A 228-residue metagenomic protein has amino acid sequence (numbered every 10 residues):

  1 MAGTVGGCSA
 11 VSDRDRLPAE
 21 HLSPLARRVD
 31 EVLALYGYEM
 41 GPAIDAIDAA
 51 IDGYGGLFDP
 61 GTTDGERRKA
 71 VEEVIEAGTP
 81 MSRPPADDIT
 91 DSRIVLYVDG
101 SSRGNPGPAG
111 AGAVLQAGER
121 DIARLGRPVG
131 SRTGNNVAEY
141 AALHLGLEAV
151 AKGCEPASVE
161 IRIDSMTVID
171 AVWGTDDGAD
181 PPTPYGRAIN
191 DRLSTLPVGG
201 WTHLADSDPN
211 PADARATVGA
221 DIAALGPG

Functional and structural regions predicted by a protein language model:
A2-R28, S158-R162, M166, D170-G228: C-terminal functional segments of enzyme domains
A2-Y97, S101: Basic, amphipathic N-terminal segments that precede the first structured/catalytic domain
T63, R67-A70, Y97-G104, P209-D221 (+1 more regions): Acidic, metal-ion-coordinating active-site neighborhood of RNase H-like domains and the RT-RNase H "connection"/linker
E76-P80, L143, D191: Short, motif-level signal for alpha-helix interfacial/capping segments enriched in acidic residues and aromatics/proline
R83-V137: RNase H-like nuclease fold core
A123-I163: Acidic helix/loop or adjacent segment enriched in Glu/Asp that either coordinates divalent metal
